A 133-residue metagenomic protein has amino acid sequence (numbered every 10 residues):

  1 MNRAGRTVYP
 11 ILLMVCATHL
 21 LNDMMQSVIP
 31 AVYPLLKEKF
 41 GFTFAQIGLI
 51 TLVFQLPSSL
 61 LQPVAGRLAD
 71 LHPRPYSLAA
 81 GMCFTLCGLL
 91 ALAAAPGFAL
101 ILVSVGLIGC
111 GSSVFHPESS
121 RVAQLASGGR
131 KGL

Functional and structural regions predicted by a protein language model:
I11-P34, F40-F44, A65: Extracytoplasmic
V15, A99-V105: Short hydrophobic/alpha-helical segments at membrane-entry points of transmembrane helices in Major Facilitator
V28, V32, V64, L102 (+1 more regions): Transmembrane alpha-helix boundary/hinge residues in polytopic small-molecule transporters
K39-F40, L71, V122-S127: Helix-to-coil boundary motifs at intracellular loop junctions of multi-pass secondary transporters
T43-T51: Juxtamembrane helix-start elements in MFS-like secondary transporters
Q55-L56: Short hydrophobic/small-residue motifs within alpha-helical transmembrane segments of multi-pass transporter-like
S59-A99: Conserved MFS/SLC helix-loop-helix module at the cytosolic interface between two early adjacent transmembrane helices
S104-L133: Cytoplasmic helix-loop-helix junction between adjacent transmembrane helices in 12-TM secondary transporters
